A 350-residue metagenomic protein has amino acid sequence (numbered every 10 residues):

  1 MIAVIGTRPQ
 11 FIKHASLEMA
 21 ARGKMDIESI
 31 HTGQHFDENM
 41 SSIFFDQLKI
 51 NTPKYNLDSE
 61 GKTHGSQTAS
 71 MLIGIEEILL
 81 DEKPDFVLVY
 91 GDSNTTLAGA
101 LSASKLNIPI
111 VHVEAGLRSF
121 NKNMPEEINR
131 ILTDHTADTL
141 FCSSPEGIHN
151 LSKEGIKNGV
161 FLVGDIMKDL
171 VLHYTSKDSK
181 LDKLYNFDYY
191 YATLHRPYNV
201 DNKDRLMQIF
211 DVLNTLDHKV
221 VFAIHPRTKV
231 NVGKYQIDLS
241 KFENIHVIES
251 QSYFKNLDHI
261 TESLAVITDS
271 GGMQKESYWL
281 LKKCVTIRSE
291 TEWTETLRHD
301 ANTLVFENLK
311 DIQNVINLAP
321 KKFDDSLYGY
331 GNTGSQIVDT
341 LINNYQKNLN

Functional and structural regions predicted by a protein language model:
M1-K219, T228-N350: Nucleotide-activated sugar donor-binding and catalytic core shared by glycosyltransferases and related lipid-linked
H225: Conserved C-terminal portion of the radical SAM core fold that forms the substrate/S-adenosylmethionine-binding
